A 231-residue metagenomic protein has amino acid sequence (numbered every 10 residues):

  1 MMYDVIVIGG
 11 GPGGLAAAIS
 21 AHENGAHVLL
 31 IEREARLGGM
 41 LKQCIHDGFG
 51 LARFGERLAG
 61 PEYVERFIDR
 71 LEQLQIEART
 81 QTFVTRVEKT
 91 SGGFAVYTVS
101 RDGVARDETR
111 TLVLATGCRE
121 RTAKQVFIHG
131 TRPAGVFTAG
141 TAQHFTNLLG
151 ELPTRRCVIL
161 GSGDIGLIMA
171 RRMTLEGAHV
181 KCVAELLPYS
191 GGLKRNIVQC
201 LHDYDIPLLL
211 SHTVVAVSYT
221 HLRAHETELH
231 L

Functional and structural regions predicted by a protein language model:
M1-I8, E65-R70, L74-R156: FAD-binding core/adjacent interface of flavoenzyme oxidoreductases
Y3-R66, P153-N196: Beta1-alpha1 glycine-rich phosphate/pyrophosphate-binding loop at the start of Rossmann-like nucleotide-binding domains
A18-A21, V113, A142, L208: Hydrophobic structural packing positions in well-ordered secondary structure
L41-A95, L193-I206: N-terminal Rossmann-like dinucleotide/flavin-binding domain of flavoprotein oxidoreductases that bind FAD/FMN
L114, R121-Y204, A216-V217: Predominantly flavin-linked oxidoreductase catalytic cores and closely associated redox partners
S211-V215, R223: Flavin (primarily FAD) cofactor-binding/catalytic cores of flavoenzymes
T220-T227: Conserved small/polar residues in nucleotide/adenosyl-binding loops
